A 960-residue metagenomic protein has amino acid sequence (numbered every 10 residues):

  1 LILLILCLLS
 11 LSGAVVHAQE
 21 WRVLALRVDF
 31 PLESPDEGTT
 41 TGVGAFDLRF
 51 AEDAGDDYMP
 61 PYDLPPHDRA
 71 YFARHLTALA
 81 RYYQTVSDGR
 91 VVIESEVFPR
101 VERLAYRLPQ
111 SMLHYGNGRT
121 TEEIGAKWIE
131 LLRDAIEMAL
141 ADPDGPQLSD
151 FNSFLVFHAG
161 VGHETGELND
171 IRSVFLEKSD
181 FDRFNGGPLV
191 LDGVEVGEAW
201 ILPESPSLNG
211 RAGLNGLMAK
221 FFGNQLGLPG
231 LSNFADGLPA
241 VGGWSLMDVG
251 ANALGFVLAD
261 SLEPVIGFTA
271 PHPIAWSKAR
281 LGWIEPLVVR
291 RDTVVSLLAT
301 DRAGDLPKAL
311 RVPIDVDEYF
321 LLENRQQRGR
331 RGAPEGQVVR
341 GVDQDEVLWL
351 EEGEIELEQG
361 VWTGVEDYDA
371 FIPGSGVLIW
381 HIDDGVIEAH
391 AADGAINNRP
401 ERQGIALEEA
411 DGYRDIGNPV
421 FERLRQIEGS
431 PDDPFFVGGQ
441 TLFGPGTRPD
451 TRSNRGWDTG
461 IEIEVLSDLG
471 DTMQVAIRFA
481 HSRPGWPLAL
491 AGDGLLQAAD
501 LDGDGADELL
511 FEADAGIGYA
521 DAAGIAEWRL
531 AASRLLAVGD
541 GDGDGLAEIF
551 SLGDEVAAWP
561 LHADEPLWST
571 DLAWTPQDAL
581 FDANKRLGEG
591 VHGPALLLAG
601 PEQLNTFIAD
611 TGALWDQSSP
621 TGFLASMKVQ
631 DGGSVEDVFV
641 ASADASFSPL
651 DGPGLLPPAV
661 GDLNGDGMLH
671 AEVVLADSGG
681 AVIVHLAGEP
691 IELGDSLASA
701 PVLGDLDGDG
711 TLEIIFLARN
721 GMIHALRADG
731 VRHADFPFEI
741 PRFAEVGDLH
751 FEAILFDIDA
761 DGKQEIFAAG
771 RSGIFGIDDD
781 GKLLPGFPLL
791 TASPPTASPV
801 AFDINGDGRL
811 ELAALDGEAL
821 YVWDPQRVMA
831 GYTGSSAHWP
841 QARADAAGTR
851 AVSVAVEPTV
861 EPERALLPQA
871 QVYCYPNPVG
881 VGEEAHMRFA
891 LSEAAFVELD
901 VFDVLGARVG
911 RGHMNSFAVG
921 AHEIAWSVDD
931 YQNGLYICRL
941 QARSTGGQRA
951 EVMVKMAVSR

Functional and structural regions predicted by a protein language model:
I2-S12: Bacterial N-terminal signal peptides
A14-A18: Sec/Tat signal peptide C-region and signal peptidase I cleavage site
Q19-R280, V475, A480, T570: Active-site-proximal segment of zinc-dependent metalloprotease catalytic domains
D29, P35-A73, T77-R90, V97-F98 (+3 more regions): Non-catalytic C-terminal accessory/binding modules of secreted extracellular proteins
A480-L867, A895: Extracytoplasmic/lumenal domain signature
T859-E893, F902-A907, N933, M953-R960: Surface-exposed, proline-anchored Ser/Thr-rich loop/turn motifs
E884, F896-E898, R908-Q932, Q941-V954: Glycine-centered tight-turn motifs at strand-turn-strand junctions
